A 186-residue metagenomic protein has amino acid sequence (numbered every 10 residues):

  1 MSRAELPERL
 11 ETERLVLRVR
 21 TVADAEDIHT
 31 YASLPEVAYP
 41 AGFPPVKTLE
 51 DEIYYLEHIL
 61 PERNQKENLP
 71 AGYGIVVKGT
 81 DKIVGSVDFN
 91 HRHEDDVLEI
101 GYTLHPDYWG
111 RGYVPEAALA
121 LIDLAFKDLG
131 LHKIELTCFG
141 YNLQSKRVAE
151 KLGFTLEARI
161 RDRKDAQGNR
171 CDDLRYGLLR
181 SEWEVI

Functional and structural regions predicted by a protein language model:
M1-A38, G72-I186: Acyl-donor (CoA/ACP) binding surface of acyl/acetyltransferases
A32, A41, R63-Q65: Hydrophobic residues in alpha-helical segments
E36-I59: Conserved GNAT-fold acetyl-CoA-binding loop/helix
F43-P44, E67, D96: Short, surface-exposed helix-loop/turn micro-motifs enriched in polar/charged residues
T48-E50, R63, G168, W183: A short hydrophobic/aromatic micro-motif that marks alpha-helical segments and, especially, helix-coil
I59-G74: A short helix-loop-beta-strand connector motif used in the catalytic cores of GNAT acetyltransferases and, in some
